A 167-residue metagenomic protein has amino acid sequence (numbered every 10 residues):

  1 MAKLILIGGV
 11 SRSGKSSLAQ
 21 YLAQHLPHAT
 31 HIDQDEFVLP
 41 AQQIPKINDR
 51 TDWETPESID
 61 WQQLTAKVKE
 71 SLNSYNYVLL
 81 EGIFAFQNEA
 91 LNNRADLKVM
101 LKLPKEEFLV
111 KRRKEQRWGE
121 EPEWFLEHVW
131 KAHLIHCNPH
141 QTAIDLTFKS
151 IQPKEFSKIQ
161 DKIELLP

Functional and structural regions predicted by a protein language model:
A2-I5, Y21, H25, S74 (+1 more regions): NTP-dependent small-molecule kinase module
V10: P-loop (Walker A) phosphate-binding loop of NTP-binding proteins
S13: ATP-binding Walker
S16: Walker A/P-loop
Q24-D35: Post-Walker A helix-loop "phosphate-sensing" segment adjacent to the P-loop in P-loop NTPases
T30, L39-G82: Conserved nucleotide-sensing/catalytic segment adjacent to the nucleotide-binding pocket in NTP-handling enzymes
D49, L97-H140: A glycine- and Lys/Arg-enriched "phosphate-lid" helix/loop adjacent to the NTP-binding pocket of small-molecule kinases
V78, L97-M100, D145-T147: Short, well-ordered beta-strand core segments
